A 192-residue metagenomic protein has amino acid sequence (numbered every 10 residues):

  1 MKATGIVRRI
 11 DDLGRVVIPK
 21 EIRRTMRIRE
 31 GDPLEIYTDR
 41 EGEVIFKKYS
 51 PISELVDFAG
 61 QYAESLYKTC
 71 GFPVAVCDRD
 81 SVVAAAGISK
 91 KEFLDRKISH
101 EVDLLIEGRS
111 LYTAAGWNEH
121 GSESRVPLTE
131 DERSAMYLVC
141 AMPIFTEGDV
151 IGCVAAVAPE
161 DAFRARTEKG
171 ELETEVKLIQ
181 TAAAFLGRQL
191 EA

Functional and structural regions predicted by a protein language model:
G14-M26: Short beta-strand-centered segments at strand-helix junctions
V56-S65, R96-S99, G152-A192: Juxtadomain coupling helices with adjacent low-complexity linkers
A63-V74: Short regulatory alpha-helical segment in sensory/regulatory domains of signaling proteins that mediates
P73-A86: Short hydrophobic alpha-helical segments used for membrane anchoring or interfacial signaling
A85, E92-E130: Regulatory sensory and allosteric helical modules in signal-transduction proteins and certain transcription factors
L138-F145: A short, aliphatic-rich beta-strand micro-motif
